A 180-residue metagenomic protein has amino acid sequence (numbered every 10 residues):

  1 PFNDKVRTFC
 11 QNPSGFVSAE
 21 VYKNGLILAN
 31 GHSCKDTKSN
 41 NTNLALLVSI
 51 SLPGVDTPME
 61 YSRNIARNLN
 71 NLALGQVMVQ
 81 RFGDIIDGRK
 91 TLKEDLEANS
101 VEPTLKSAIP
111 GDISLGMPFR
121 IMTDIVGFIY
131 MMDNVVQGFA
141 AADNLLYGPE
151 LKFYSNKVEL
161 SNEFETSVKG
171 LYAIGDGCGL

Functional and structural regions predicted by a protein language model:
P1-L180: Residues forming the flavin
